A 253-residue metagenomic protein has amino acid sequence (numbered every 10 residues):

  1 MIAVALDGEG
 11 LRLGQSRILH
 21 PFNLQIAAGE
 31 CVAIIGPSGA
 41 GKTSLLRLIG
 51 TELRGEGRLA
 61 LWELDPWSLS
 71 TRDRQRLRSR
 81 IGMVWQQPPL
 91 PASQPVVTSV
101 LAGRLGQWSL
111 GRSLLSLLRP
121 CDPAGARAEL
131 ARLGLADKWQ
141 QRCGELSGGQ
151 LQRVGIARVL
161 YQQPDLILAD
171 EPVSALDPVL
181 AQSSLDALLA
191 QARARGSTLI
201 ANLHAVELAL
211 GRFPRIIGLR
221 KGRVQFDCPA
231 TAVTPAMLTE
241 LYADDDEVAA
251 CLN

Functional and structural regions predicted by a protein language model:
I35-P37: The feature captures the beta-strand-to-loop junction immediately N-terminal to the Walker
G50: Helix-to-loop junction immediately C-terminal to a conserved catalytic motif
R58-R76: ABC ATPase NBD Q-loop/coupling interface
R112-K138: Conserved ABC ATPase "signature" region
R142-L146, Q150: Conserved ABC ATPase signature
I167-D170: Catalytic Walker B motif of ABC-type/P-loop ATPase nucleotide-binding domains
L203-H204: H-loop/switch region of ABC-family ATPase nucleotide-binding domains
